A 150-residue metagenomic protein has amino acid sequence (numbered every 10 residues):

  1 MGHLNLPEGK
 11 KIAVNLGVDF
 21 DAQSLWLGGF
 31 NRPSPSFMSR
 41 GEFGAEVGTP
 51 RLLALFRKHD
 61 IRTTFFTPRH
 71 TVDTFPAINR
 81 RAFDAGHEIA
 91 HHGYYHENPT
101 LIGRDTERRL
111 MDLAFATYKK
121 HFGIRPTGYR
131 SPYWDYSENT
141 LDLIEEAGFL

Functional and structural regions predicted by a protein language model:
M1-G128, Y133-L150: Catalytic alpha-helical scaffold of carbohydrate-active enzymes acting on polysaccharides/glycoconjugates
